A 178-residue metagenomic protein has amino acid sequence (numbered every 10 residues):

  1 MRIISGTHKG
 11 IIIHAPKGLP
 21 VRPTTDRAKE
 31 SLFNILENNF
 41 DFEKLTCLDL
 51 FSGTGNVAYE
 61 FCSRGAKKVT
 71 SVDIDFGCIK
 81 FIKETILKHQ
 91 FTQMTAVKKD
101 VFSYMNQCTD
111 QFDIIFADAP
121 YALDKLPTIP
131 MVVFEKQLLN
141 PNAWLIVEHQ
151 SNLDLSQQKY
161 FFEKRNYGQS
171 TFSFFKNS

Functional and structural regions predicted by a protein language model:
M1-S178: Class I S-adenosyl-L-methionine-dependent methyltransferase catalytic core
